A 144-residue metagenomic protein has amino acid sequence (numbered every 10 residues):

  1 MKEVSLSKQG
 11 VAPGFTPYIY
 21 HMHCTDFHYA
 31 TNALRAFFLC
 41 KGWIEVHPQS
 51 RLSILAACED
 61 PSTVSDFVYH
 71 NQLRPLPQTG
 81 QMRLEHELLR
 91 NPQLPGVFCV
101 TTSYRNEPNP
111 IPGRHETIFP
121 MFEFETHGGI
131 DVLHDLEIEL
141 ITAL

Functional and structural regions predicted by a protein language model:
M1-L144: Class II aminoacyl-tRNA synthetase catalytic cores and aaRS-like
